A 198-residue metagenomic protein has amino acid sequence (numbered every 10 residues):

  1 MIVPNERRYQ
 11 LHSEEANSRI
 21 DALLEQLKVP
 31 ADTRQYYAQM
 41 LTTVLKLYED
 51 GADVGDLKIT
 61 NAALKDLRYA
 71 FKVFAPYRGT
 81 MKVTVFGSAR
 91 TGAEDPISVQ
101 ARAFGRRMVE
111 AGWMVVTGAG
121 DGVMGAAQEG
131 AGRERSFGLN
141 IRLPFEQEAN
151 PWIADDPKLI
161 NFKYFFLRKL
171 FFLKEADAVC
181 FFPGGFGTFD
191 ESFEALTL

Functional and structural regions predicted by a protein language model:
I2-I141: Glycine-rich beta-alpha loop segments
A62, G187-D190: Residue-level recognition of hydrophobic positions within alpha-helical transmembrane segments
E94-I97, F189-F193: Glycine/threonine-rich flexible loop motifs
A101, E194-L198: Short, solvent-exposed amphipathic alpha-helical segments in soluble enzyme and RNA/protein-processing domains
A101, G122-P183, D190: Acidic/glycine-enriched connector segments
T117, T188, T197: Ser/Thr-centric signal marking residues that sit in or immediately flank functional binding/regulatory motifs
